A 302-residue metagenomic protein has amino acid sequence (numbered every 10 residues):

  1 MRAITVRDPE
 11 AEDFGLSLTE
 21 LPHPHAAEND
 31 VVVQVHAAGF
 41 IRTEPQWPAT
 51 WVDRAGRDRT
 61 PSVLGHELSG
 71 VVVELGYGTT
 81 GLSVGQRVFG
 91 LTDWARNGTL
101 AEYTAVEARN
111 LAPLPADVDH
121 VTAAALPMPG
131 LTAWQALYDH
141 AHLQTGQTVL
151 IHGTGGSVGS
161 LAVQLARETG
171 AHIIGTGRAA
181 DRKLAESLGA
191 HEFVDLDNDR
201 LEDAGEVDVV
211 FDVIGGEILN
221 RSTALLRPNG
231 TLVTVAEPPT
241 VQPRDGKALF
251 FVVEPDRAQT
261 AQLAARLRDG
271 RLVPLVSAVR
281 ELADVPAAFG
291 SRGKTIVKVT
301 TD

Functional and structural regions predicted by a protein language model:
M1, T260-D302: C-terminal hydrophobic helical "lid"/dimerization subdomain of Rossmann-like NAD(P)H-dependent oxidoreductases
P22-F40, W51-A95: Glycine-rich beta-strand-centered segment in the early N-terminal region that forms part of a ligand/cofactor-binding
G39, G76, D93, N198 (+3 more regions): Short glycine-/small-residue-rich Rossmann-like dinucleotide-binding loops
V84, L126-N198: Mid-domain Rossmann-like dinucleotide-binding core that forms the NAD(H)/NADP(H) cofactor-binding site
G85, A101, G146, A190 (+2 more regions): Local beta-strand N-terminus motif with an aromatic residue
G90-G153: NAD(P)H dinucleotide-binding glycine-rich loop of Rossmann-like/cofactor-binding domains, especially the beta1-alpha1
I174, E186-F250: Glycine-rich cofactor phosphate-binding loops and adjacent beta1-alpha1 units of small-molecule cofactor enzyme domains
P228-A278: Rossmann-fold dehydrogenase core element
